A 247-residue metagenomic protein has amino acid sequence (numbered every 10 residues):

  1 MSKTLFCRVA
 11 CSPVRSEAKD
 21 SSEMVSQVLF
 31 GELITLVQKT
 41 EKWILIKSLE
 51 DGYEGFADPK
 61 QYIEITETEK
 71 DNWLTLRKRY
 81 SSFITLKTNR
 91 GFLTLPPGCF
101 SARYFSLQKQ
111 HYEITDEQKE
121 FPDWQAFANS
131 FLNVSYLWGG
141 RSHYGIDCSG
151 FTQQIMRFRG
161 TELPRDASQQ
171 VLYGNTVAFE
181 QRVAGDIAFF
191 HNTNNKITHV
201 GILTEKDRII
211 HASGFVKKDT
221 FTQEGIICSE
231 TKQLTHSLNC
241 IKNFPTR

Functional and structural regions predicted by a protein language model:
M1-K3, S26, S48-V134: Boundary regions of SH3-family modules and the immediately adjacent low-complexity/disordered segments in eukaryotic
K3-R15, E69-I84, Q154-Q169, T204: Short, basic/aromatic beta-hairpin or loop at an interaction surface
S12, I63-I65, T204-R247: Aromatic- and glycine-rich peptidoglycan recognition patches
E17-F30, T88-L95, A178: SH3/SH3-like (including bacterial SH3b) beta-barrel domains that bind proline-rich motifs or cell-wall ligands
G31, I44-S48: SH3/SH3-like beta-barrel fold
E32, C99, G185-D186: Structural motif
A128, H143-R159: Active-site nucleophilic cysteine motif
T161-E224: ...with weaker cross-activation on analogous glycine-rich loops/strands in unrelated enzymes
